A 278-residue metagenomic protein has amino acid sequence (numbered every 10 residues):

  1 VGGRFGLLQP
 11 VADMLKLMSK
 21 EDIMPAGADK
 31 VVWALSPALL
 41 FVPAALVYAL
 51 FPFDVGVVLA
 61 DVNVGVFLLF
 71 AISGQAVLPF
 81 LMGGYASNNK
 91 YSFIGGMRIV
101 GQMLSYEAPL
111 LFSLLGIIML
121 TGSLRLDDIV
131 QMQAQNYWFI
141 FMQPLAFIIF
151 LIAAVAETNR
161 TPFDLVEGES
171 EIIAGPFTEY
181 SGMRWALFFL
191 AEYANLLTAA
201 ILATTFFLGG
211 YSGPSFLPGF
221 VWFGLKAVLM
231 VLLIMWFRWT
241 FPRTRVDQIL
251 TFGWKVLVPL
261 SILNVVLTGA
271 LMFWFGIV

Functional and structural regions predicted by a protein language model:
V1-V278: Selective transmembrane helix interface/packing segments
